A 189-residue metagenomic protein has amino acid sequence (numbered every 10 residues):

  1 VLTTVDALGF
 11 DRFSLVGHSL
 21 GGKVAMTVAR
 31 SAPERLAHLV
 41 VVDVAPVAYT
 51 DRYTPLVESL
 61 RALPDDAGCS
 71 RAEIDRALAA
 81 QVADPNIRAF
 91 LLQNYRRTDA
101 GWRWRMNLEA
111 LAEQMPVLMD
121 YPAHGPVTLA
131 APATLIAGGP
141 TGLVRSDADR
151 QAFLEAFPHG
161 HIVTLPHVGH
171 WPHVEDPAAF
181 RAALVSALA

Functional and structural regions predicted by a protein language model:
V1-F13: Conserved acidic catalytic loop of the alpha/beta-hydrolase fold
L15-G17, V42: Short beta-strand immediately N-terminal to the catalytic nucleophile in serine-hydrolase-like folds
G17, G21, A25: Gly/Ala-rich beta-loop-alpha elbow adjacent to hydrolase catalytic centers
M26-S31, R35-C69: Flexible "cap/lid" loop of the alpha/beta hydrolase fold
D51, D66-A123: Conserved alpha/beta-hydrolase catalytic His-Asp/Glu region
A100-A156, H161-T164: Conserved serine/cysteine hydrolase catalytic core
L165-R181: Catalytic histidine-centered segment of alpha/beta-hydrolase-like enzymes
